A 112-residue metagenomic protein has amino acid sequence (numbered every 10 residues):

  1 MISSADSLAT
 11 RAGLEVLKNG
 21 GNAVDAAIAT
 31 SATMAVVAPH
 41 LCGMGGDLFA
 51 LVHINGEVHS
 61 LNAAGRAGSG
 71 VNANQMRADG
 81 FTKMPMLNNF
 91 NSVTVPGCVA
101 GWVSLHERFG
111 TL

Functional and structural regions predicted by a protein language model:
M1-R11, E15, A23-L112: Noncatalytic scaffold domains of N-terminal-nucleophile
